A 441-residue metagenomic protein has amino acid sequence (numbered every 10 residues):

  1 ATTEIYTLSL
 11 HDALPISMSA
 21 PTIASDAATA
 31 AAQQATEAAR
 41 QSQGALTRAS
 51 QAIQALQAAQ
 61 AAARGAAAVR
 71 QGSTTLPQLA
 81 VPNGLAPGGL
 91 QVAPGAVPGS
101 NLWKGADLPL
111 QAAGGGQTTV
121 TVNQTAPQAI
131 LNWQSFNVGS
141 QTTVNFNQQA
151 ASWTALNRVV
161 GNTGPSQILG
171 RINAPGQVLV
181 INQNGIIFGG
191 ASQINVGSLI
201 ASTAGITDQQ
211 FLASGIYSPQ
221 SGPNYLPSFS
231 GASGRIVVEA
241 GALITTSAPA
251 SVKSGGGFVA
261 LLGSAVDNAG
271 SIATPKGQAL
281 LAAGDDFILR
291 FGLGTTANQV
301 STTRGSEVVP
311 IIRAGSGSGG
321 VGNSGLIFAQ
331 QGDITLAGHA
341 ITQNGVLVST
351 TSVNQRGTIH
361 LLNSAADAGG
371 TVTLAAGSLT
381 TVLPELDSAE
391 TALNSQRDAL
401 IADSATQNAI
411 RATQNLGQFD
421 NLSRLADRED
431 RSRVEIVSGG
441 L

Functional and structural regions predicted by a protein language model:
A1-L8: Short, exposed "boundary/linker" segments that immediately precede the start of a downstream structural module
S9, A13-L441: Extracellular and secretory-pathway beta-repeat/beta-biased strand scaffolds
